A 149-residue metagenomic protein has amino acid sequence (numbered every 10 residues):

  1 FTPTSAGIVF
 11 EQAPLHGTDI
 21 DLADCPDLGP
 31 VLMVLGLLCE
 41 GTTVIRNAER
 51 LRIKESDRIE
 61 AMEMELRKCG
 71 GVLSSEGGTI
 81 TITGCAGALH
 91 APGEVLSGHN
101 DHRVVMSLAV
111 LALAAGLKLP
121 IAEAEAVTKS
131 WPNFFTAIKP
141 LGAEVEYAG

Functional and structural regions predicted by a protein language model:
F1-D24, C69-N100, L141-G149: Self-splicing inteins and homing endonuclease
T2, V44-R46: Acidic/polar loop patches that form or flank catalytic/metal-binding clefts of enzymes that bind anionic ligands
A13-T18, N47-S56, M62, T79-C85 (+1 more regions): A short beta-alpha structural unit
D19-A23, A48-L51, E94-H99, P120-T128: Short, recurring structural edge motifs at helix starts
C25-V44, R58-S74, A88, H99-P120 (+1 more regions): Proline/glycine-anchored alpha-helix kink/cap motifs
